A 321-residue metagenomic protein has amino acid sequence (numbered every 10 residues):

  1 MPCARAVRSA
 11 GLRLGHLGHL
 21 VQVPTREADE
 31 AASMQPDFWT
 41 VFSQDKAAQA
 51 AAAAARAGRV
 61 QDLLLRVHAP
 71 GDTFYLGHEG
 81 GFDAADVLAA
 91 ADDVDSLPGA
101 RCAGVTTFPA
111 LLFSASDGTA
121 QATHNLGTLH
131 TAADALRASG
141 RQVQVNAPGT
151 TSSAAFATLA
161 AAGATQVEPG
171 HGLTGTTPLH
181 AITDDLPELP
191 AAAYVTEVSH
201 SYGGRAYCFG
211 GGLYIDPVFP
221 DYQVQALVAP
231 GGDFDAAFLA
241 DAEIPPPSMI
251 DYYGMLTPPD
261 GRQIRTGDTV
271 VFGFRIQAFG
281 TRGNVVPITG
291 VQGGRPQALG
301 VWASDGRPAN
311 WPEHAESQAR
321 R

Functional and structural regions predicted by a protein language model:
M1-T107, F113-S114: Active-site-proximal beta-alpha core segment in soluble small-molecule metabolic enzymes
L14, C102, V198, A240-S248: A structural signal for short, hydrophobic beta-strand segments that form beta-sheets in beta-rich/all-beta domains
S43, A47, V87, G118 (+3 more regions): Generic structural signal for well-ordered, non-membrane alpha-helical segments in soluble metabolic enzymes
A69-L186: Active-site loop/helix belt of alpha/beta enzymes
S153-G232: Active-site loop ensemble at the mouth of alpha/beta enzyme cores that anchors a bound cofactor
R205-R321: C-terminal accessory subdomain/extension
